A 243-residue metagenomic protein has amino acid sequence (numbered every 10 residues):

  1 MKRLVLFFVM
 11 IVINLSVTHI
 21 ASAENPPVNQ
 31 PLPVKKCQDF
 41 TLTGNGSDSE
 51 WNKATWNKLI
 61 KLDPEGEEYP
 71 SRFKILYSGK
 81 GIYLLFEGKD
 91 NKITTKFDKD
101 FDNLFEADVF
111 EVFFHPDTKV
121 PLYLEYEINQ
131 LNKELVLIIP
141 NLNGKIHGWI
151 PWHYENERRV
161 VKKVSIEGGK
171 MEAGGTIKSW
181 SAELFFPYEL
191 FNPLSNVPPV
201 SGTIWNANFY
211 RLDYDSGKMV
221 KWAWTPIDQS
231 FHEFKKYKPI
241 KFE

Functional and structural regions predicted by a protein language model:
M1-L4: Positively charged n-region of N-terminal signal peptides that target proteins for export
F7-S16: Bacterial N-terminal signal peptides
S22-E243: Structural preference for beta-rich elements and adjacent junctions enriched in aromatics
